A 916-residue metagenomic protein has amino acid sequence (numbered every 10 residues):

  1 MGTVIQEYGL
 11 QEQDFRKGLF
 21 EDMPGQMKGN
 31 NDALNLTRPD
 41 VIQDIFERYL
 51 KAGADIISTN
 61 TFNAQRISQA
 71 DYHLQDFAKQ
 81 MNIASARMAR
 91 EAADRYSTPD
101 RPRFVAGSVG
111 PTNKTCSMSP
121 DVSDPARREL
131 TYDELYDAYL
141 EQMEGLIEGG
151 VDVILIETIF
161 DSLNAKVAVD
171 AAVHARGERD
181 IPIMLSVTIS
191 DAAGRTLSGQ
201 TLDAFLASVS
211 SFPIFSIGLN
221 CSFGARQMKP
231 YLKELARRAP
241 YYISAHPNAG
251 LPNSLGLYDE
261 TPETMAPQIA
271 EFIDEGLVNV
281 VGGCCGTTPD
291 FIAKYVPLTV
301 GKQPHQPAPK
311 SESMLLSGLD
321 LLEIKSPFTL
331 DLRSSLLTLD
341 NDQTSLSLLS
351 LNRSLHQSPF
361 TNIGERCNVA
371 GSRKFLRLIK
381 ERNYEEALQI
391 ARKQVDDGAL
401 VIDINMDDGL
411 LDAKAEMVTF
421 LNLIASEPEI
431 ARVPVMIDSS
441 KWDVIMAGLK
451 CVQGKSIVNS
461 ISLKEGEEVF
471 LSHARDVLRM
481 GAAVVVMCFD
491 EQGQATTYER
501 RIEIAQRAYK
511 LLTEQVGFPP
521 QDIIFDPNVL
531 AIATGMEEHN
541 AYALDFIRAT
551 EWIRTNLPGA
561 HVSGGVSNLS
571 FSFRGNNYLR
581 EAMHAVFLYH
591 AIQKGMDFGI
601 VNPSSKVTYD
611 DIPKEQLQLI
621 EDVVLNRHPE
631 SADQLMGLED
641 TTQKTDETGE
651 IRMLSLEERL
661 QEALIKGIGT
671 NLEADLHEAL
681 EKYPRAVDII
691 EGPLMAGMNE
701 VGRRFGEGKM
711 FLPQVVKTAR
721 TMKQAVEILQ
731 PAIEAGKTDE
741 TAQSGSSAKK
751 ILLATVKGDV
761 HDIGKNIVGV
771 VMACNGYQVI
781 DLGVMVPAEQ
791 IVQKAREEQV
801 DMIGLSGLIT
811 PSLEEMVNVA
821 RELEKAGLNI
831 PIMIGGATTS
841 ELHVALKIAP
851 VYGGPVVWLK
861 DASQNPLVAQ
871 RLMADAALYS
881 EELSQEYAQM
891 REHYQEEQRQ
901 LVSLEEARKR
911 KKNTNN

Functional and structural regions predicted by a protein language model:
M1-N916: Domain-level signal for soluble alpha/beta catalytic cores
